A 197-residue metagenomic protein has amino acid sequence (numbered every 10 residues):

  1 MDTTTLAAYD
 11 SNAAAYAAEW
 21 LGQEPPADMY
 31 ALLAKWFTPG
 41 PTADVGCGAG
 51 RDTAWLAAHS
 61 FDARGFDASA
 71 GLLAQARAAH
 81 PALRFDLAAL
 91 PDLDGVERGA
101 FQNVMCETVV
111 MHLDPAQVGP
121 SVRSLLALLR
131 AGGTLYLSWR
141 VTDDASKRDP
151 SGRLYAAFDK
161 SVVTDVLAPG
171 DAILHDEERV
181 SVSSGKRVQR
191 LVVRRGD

Functional and structural regions predicted by a protein language model:
M1-A43, G48-E97, L113-P120, S124 (+1 more regions): Class I (Rossmann-like) S-adenosyl-L-methionine-dependent methyltransferase catalytic domain, capturing the SAM-binding
M105: A conserved beta-strand element that flanks and buttresses the S-adenosyl-L-methionine
T108-V109: Short catalytic micro-motifs in class I SAM-dependent methyltransferases
A127: Short, conserved loop/helix-junction motifs that constitute active-site signature segments in enzyme catalytic cores
